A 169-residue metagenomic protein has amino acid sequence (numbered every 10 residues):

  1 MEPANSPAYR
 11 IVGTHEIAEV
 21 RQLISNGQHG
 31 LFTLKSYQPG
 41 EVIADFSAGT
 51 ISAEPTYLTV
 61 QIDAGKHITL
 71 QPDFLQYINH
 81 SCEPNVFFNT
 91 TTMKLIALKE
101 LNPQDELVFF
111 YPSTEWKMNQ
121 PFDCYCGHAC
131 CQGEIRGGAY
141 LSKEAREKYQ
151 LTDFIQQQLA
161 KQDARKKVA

Functional and structural regions predicted by a protein language model:
E2-F87, M93: Catalytic cores of histone-lysine modification enzymes
H80-C82, V86-A169: C-terminal SET catalytic tail plus cysteine-rich post-SET Zn-binding segment of SAM-dependent SET-domain
